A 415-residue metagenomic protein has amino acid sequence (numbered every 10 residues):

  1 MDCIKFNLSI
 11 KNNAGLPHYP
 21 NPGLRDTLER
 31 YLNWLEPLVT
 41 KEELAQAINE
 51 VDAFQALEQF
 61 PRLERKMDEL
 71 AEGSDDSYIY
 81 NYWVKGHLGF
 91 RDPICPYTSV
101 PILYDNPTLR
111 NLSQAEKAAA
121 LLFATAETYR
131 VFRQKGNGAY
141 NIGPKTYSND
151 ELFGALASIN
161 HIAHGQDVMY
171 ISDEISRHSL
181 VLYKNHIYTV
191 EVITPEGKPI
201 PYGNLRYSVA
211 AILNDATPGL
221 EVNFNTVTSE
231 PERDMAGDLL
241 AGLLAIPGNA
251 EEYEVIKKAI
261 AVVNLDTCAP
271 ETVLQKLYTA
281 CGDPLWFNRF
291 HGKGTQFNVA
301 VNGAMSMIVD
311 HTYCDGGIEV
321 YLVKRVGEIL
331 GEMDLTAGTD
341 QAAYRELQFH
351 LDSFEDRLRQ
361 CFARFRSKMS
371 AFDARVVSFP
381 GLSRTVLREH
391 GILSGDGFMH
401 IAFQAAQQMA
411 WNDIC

Functional and structural regions predicted by a protein language model:
M1-G292, V301-G303, D310, C314-C415: Long, Pro/Ser/Thr-rich low-complexity/intrinsically disordered regulatory tracts in eukaryotic proteins
